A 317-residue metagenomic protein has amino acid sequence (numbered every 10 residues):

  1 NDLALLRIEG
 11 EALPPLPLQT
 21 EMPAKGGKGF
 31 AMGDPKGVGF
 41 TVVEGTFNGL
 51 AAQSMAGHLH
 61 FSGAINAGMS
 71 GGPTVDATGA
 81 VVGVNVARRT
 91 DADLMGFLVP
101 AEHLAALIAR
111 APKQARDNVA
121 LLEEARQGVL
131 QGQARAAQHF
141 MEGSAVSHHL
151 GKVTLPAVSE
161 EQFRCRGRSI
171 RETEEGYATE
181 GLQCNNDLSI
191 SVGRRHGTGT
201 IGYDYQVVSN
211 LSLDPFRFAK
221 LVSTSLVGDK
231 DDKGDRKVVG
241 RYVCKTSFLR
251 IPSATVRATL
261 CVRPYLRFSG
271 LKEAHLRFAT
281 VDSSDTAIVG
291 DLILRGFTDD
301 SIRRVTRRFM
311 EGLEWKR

Functional and structural regions predicted by a protein language model:
N1, A51-M55, G167-S169: Short, conserved beta-turn/loop elements at beta-strand boundaries and strand-helix junctions
N1-M32, G37-F40, M55-H58: Conserved active-site neighborhood of the chymotrypsin/trypsin-like protease fold
A64-N85: Catalytic nucleophile loop of clan PA
V81-H149: C-terminal cap/linker of serine protease catalytic domains
H103-A105, A111-A115, S159-F163, S284-R317: Surface-exposed amphipathic alpha-helical segments
F163-T224: Secretory pathway targeting signatures of secreted, lumenal, and periplasmic proteins
A219-T280: Signature of long, low-cysteine stretches enriched in small and polar/charged residues
